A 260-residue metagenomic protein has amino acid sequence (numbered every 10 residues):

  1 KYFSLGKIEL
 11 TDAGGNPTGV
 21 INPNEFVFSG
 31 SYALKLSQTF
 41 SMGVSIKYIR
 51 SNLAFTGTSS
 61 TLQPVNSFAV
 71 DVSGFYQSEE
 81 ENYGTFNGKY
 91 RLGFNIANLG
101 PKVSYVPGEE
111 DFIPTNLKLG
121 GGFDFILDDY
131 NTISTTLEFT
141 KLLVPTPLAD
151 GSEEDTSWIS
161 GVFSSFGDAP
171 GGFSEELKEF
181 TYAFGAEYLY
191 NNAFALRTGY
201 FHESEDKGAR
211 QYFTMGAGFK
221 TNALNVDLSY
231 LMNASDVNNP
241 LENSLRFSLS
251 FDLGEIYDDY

Functional and structural regions predicted by a protein language model:
K1-Y260: Subset of outer-membrane beta-barrel
